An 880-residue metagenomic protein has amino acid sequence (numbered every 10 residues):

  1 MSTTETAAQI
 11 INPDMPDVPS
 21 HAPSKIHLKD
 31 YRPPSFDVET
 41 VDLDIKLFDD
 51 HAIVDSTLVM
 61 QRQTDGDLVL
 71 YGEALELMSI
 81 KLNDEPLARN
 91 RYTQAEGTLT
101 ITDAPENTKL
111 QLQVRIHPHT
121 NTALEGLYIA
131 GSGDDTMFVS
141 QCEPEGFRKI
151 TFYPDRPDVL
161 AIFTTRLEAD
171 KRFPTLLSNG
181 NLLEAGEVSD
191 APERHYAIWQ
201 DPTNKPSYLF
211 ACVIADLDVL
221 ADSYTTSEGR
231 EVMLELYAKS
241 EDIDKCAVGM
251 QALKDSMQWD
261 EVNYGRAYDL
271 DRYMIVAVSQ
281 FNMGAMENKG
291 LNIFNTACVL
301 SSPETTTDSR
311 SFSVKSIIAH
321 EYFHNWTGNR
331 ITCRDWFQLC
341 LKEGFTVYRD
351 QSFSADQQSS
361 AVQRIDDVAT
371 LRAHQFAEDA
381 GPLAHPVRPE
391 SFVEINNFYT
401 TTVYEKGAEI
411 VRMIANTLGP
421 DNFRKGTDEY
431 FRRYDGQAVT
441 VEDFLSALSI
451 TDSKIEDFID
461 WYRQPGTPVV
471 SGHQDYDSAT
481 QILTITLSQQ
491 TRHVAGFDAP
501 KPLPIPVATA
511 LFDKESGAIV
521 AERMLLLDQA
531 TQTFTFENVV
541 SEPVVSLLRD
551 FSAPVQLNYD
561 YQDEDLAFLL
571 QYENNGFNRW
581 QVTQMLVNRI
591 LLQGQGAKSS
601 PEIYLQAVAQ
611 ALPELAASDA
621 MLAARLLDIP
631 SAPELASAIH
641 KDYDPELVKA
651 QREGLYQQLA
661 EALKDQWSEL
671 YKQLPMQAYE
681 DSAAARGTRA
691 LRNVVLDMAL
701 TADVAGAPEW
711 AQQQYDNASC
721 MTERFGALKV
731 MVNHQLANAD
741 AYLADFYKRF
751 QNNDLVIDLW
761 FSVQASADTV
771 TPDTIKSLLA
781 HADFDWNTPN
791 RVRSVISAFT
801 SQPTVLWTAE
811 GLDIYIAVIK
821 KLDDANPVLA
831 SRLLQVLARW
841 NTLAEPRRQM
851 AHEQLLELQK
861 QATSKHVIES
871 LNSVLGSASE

Functional and structural regions predicted by a protein language model:
M1-I53, E125-Q141, Y153, P157 (+1 more regions): N-terminal, polar/Ser/Thr-rich
T3, Q63, G72-S132, F152-D155 (+2 more regions): A surface-exposed beta-strand-loop module
D55-M60, G72, E106-T122, F163-K171 (+4 more regions): Short, hydrophobic/aromatic-enriched beta-strand segments in well-ordered soluble domains
L58-L75, F152-D155, A161-D170, E442 (+1 more regions): Surface-exposed beta-strand/loop patches in extracellular or lumenal glycoproteins
E76-N83, K454-D457, T467-L548, Y656 (+1 more regions): Beta-strand-rich binding/interaction modules
L77, W199, R230-T480, T484-T486: Hydrophobic alpha-helical and helix-loop surface patches within well-folded domains that function as non-catalytic
Q113-A221, N575-W580: Extended, low-hydrophobicity, Ser/Thr/Pro/Gly-biased non-transmembrane segments
A373, T400-T401, E537-E880: Long, ordered, helix-rich scaffold segments
